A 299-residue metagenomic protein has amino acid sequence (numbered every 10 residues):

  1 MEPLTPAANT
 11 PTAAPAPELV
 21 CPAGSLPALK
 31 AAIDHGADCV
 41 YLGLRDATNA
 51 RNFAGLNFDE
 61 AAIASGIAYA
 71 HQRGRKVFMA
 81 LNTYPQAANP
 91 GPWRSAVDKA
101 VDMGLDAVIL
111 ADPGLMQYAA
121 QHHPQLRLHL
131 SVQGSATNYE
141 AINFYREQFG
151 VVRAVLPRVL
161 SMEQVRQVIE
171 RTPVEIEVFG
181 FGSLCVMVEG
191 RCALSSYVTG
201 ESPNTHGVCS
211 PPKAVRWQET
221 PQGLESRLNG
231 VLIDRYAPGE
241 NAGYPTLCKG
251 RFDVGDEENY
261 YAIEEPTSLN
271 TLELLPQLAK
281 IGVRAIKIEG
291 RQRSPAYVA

Functional and structural regions predicted by a protein language model:
E2-A136, V155, V159-A285, Q292-A299: Active-site pocket-lining/capping segments in soluble small-molecule metabolic enzymes
N138-A141: Conserved nucleotide-cofactor-binding alpha/beta core module
G150-V151: As written
